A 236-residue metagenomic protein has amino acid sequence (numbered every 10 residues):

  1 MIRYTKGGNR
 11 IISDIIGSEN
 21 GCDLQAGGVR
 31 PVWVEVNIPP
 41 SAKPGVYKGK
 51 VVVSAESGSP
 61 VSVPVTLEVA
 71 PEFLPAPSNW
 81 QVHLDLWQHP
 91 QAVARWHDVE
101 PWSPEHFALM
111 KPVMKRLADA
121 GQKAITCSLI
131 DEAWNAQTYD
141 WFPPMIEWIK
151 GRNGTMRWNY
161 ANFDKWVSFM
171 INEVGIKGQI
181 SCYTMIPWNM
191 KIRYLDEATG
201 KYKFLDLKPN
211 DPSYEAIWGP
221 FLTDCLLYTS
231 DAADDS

Functional and structural regions predicted by a protein language model:
M1-V34: Surface-exposed binding patches on compact interaction domains or structured appendages
I12, A232-A233: Intrinsically disordered, low-complexity regulatory regions of eukaryotic regulatory proteins
V29, P44-K48: Extracellular Ig-like/FN3 beta-sandwich strand-entry sites
V34-K43: Extracellular/luminal low-complexity segments enriched in Ser/Thr/Pro
N37, Y47-A55, V63-S230, S236: Aromatic-lined carbohydrate-binding surfaces of glycoside hydrolases
G58: Short acidic/polar inter-strand loop motif in beta-rich domains
